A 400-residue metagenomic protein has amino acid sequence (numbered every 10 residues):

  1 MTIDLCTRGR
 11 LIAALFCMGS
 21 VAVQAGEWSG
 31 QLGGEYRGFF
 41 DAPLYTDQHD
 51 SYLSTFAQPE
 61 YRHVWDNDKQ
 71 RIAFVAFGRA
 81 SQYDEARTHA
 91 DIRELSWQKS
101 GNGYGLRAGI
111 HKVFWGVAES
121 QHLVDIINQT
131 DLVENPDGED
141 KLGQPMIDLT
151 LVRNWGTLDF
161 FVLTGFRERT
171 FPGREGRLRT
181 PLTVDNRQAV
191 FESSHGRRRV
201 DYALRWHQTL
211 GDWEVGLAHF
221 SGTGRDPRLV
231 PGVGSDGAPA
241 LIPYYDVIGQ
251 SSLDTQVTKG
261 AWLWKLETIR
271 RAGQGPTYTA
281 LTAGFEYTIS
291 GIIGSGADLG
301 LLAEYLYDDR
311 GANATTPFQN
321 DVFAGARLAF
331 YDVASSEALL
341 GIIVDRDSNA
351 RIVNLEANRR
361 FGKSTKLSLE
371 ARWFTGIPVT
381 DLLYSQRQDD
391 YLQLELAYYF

Functional and structural regions predicted by a protein language model:
Q24-S29, V64-R71, S100-R107, T209-D212 (+3 more regions): Short loop/turn motifs that connect adjacent beta-strands in outer-membrane beta-barrel proteins
G26-G34, Q70-F74, L106, L158-F160 (+7 more regions): Transmembrane beta-strands of outer-membrane beta-barrel proteins
G34-F40, H63-N67, A76-Q82, G101 (+13 more regions): Transmembrane beta-strands of outer-membrane beta-barrel pores
H49-T55, T88-R93, K141-P145, V152 (+8 more regions): Residues that define the transmembrane beta-barrel architecture of outer-membrane proteins
R62-L178, G211, G376: Outer membrane beta-barrel
L149, F285, Q386-F400: Outer-membrane beta-barrel "beta-signal"
R177-T277: Surface-exposed beta-loop-beta
K259-D345: Detector for outer-membrane/organellar transmembrane beta-barrel domains, recognizing the amphipathic beta-strand
